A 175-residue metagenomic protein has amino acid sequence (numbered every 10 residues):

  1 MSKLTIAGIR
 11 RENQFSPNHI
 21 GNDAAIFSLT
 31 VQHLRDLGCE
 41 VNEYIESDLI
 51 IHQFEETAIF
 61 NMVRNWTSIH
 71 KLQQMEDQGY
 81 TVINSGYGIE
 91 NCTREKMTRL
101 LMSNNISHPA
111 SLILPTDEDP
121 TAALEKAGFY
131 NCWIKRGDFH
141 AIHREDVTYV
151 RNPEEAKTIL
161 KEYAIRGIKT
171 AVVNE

Functional and structural regions predicted by a protein language model:
M1-A7: Extreme N-terminal starter segment of soluble prokaryotic enzymes
R11-L114: Conserved N-proximal alpha/beta basic substrate-recognition cap immediately N-terminal to, or forming the N-lobe
D48-L49, D119-A123, E155: Short acidic active-site motifs
V82-I83, P109, W133, V172-N174: Structural detector of well-ordered beta-strand residues that form the stable sheet scaffold of enzyme domains
P109-W133: Rossmann-like NAD(P)H-binding beta-loop-alpha module
I113, K135-D138, E175: Short, structured patches in soluble enzyme cores that scaffold and shape functional sites
F129-E155: Conserved anion/nucleotide-ligand pocket segment
E145-E175: Phosphate-binding site of ATP-dependent enzymes
